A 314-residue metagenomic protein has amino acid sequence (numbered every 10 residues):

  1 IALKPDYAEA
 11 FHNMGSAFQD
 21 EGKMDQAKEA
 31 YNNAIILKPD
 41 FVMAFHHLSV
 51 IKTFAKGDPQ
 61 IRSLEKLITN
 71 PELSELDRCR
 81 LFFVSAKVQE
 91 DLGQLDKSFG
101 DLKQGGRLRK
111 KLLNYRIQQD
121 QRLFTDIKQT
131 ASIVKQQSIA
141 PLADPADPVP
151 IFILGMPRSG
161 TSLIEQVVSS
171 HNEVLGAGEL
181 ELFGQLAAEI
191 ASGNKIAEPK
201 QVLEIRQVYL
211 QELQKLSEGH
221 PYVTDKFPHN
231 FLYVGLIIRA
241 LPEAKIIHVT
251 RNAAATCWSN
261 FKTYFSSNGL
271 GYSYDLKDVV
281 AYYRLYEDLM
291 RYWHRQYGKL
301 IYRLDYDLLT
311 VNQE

Functional and structural regions predicted by a protein language model:
I1-L216: Alpha-helical solenoid repeat scaffolds of the TPR/TPR-like class and their adjacent stem/linker regions that mediate
E21, V174-A177, L182-P199, S217-E314: PAPS-dependent sulfotransferase catalytic domain
